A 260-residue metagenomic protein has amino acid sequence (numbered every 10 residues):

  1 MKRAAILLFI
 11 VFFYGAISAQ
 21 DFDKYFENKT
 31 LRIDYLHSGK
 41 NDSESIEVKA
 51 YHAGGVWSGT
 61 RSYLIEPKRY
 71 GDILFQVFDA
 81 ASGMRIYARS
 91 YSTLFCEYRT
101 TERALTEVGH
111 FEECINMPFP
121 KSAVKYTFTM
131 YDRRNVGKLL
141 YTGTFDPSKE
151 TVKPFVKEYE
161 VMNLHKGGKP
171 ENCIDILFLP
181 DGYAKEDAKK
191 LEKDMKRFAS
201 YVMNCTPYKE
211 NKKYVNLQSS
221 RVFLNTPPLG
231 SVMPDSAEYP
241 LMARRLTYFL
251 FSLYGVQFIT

Functional and structural regions predicted by a protein language model:
M1-F22: Bacterial Sec-dependent N-terminal signal peptides
A4, R245-L246, F258: Positively charged, low-complexity intrinsically disordered regions
Y25-V152: Beta-strand-enriched, solvent-exposed domains that form extended recognition/catalytic surfaces
G71, F111, N172, K213-N216: Residues that flank catalytic or metal-binding motifs in active/ligand-binding sites
S148-K212, S219-L229, F249-S252, Q257-T260: Fold-level signature of zinc-dependent metallopeptidase catalytic domains
G230-E238: Acidic glycine/proline-rich low-complexity segments
A237-F249: Acidic, His- and aromatic-enriched active-site or binding-groove loops in soluble protein domains that engage sugars
